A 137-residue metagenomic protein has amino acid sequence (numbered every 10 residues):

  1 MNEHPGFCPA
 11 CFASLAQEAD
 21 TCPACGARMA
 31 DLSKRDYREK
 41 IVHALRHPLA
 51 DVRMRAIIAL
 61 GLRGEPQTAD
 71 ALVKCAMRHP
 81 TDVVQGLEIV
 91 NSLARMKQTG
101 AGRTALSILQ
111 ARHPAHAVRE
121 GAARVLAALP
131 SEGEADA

Functional and structural regions predicted by a protein language model:
M1-H4, E18: Short metal-coordination and nucleic-acid-contact micro-motifs, chiefly zinc-binding Cys/His arrays
E3-F7, P23, L32-A44, E65-R78 (+2 more regions): Amphipathic alpha-helical scaffolding segments comprising HEAT/armadillo-like alpha-solenoid repeats
A13, G26-A27, G61, M77 (+2 more regions): Structural signature of alpha-helical solenoid repeat scaffolds
E18-M29: Cysteine-rich micro-motifs
A19, R53, A69, V83-G86 (+1 more regions): Residue-level detector of extended alpha-helical repeat arrays and alpha-solenoid scaffolds
P48-L49, H79-D82, H113-A115: Short inter-helical turns and helix N-cap capping residues of alpha-solenoid HEAT/ARM repeat scaffolds
R53-A59, L87-S92: Non-membrane alpha-helical segments in proteins
